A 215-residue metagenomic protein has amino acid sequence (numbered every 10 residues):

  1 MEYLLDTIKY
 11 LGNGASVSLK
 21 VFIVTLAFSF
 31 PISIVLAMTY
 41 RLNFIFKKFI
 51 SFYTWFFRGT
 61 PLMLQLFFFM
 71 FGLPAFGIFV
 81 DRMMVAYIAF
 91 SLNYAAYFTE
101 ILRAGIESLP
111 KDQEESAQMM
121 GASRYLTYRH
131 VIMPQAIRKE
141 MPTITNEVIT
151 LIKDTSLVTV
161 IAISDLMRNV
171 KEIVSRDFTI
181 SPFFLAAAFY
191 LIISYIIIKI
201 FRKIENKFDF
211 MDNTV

Functional and structural regions predicted by a protein language model:
M1-V215: Transmembrane alpha-helices and adjacent helix-loop boundaries
